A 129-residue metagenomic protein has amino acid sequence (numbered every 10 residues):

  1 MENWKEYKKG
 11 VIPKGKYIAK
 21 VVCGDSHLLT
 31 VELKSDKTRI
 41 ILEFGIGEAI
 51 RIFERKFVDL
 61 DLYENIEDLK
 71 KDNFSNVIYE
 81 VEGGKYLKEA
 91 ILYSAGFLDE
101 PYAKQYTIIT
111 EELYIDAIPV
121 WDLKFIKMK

Functional and structural regions predicted by a protein language model:
M1-K129: Surface-exposed, interaction-prone regions used to assemble/regulate multi-protein complexes
